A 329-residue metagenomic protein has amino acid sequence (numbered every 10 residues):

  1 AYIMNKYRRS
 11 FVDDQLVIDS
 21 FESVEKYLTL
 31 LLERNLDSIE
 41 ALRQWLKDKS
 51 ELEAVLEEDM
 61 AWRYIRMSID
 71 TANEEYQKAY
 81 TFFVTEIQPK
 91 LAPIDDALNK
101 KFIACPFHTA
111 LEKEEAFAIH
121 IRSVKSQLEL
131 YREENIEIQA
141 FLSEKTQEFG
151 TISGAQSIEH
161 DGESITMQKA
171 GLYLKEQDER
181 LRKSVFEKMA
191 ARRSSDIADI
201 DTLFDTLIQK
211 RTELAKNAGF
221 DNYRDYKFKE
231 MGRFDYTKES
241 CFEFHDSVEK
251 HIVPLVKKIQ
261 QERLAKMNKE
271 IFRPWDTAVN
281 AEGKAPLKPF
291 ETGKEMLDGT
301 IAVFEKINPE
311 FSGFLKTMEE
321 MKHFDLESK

Functional and structural regions predicted by a protein language model:
Y2-P289, G299: A well-structured
E282-K329: Auxiliary, metal-adjacent structural segments of Zn-dependent hydrolase domains
